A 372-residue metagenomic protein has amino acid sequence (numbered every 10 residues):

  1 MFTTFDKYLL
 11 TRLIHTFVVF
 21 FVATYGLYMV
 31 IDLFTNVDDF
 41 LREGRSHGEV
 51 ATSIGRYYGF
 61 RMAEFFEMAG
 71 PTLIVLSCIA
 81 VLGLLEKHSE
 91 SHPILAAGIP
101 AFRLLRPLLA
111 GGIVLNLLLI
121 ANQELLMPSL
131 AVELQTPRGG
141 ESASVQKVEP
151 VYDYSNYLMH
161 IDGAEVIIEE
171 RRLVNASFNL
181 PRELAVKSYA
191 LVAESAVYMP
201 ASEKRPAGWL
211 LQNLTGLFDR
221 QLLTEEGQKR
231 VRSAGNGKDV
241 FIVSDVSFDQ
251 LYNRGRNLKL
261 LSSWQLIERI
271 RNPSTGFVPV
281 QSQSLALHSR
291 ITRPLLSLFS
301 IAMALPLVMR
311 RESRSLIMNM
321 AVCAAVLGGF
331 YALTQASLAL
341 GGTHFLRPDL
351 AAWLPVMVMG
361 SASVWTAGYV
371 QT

Functional and structural regions predicted by a protein language model:
M1-S155, I168, V186, D239-T372: Transmembrane alpha-helices
D153-N213: Structural signature for solvent-exposed beta-strand/loop edge elements and short helix-capping sites, enriched
L214-Q221: Hydrophobic lipid-interacting interfaces of membrane-associated proteins
L222-G227: Beta-sandwich strand segments
R230: Active-site catalytic microenvironments in core metabolic enzymes, especially phosphate/sugar-handling
